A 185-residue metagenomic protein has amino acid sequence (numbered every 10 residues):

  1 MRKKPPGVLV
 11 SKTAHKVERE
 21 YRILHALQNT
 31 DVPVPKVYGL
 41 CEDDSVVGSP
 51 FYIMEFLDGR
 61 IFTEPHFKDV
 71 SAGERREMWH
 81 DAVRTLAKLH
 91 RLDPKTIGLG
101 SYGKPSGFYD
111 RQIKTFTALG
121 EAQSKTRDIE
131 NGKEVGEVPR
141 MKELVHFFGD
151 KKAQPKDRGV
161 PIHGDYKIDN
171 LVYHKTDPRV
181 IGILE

Functional and structural regions predicted by a protein language model:
M1-P161, H174-R179: ATP-binding pocket architecture of kinase catalytic cores
P161-H163, I168: Catalytic-loop of the protein kinase fold
G182-E185: Pre-DFG segment of protein kinase catalytic domains
